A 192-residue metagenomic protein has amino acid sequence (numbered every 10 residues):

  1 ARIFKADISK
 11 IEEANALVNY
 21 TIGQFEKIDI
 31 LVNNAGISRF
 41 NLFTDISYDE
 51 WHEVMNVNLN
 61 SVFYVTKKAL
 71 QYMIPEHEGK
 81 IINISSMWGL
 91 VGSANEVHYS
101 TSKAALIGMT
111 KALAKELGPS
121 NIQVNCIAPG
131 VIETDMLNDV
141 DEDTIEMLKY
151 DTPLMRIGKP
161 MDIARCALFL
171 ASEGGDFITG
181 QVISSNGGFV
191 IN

Functional and structural regions predicted by a protein language model:
K5-A16, Y48, M161-D162: The beta1-alpha1 cofactor-binding region of Rossmann-like NAD(H)/NADP(H)-dependent oxidoreductases
L42-F43, E50-H52, L137, T144 (+1 more regions): Substrate-binding pocket helix/loop in short-chain dehydrogenase/reductase
T66, S102, T110: Active-site helix of classical SDR
Q71, K115-P119, D176: Alpha-helical segment proximal to the catalytic Tyr-Lys
S86: Residue(s) in the substrate-gating loop at a strand-loop-helix junction that position the organic substrate next
L90-V91, L168, T179-N192: Short C-terminal tail/terminal secondary-structure segment of NAD(P)H-dependent dehydrogenase/reductase domains
T152-I163, G174: A conserved structural motif in NAD(P)-dependent oxidoreductases
